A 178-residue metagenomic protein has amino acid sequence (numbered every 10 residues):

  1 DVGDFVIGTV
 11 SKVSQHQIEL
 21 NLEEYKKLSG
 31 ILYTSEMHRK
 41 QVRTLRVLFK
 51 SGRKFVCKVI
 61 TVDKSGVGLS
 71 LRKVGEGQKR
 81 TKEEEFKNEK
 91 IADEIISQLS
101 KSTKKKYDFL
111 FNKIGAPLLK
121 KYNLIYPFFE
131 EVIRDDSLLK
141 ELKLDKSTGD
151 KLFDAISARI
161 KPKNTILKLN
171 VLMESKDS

Functional and structural regions predicted by a protein language model:
D1-S178: Single-stranded RNA-binding regions, centering on S1/OB-family and related RNA-binding modules
